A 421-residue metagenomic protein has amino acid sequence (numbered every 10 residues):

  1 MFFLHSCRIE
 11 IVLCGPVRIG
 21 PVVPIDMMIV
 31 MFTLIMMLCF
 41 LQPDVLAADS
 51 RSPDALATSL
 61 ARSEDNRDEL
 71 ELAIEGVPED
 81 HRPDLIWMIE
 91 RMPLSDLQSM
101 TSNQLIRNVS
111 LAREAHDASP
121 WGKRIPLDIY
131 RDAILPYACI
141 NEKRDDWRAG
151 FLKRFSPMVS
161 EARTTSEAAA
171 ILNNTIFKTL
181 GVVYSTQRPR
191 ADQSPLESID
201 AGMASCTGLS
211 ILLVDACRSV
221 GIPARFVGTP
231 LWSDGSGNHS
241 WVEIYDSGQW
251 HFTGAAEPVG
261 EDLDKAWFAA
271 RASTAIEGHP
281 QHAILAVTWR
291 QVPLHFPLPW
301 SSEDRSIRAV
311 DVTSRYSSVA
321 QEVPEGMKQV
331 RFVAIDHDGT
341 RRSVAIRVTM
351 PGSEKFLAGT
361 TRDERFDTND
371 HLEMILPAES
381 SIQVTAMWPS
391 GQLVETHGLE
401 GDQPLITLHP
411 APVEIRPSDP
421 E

Functional and structural regions predicted by a protein language model:
I29-F40: Bacterial N-terminal signal peptides
E69-L72, E79-A201, G237: Secondary-structure boundary elements
P157-T164, A168-T175, S185-E197, A201-P299 (+1 more regions): Hydrophobic/aromatic-rich core segments of domains that either
L285, R290, L294-H295, F356-M374: Short, solvent-exposed S/T- and G/P-enriched segments that are highly enriched in secreted/extracellular and lumenal
R308-E325, T396-E421: Extracellular beta-sheet/turn segments enriched in Thr/Pro/Gly and aliphatic residues
K328-D338, I346, I415-P417: A short, amphipathic beta-strand motif
H337-T360: Short, ordered, surface-exposed loop/turn motifs in non-cytosolic proteins
R365-Q383, M387-S390, L399: Short Pro-Gly-centered beta-turn/loop motif in secreted/extracellular proteins
